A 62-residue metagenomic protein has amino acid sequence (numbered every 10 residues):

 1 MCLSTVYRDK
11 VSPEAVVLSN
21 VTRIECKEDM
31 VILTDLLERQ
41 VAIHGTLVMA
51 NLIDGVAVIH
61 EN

Functional and structural regions predicted by a protein language model:
C2, V6-N62: Compact, glycine-rich, soluble single-domain proteins
